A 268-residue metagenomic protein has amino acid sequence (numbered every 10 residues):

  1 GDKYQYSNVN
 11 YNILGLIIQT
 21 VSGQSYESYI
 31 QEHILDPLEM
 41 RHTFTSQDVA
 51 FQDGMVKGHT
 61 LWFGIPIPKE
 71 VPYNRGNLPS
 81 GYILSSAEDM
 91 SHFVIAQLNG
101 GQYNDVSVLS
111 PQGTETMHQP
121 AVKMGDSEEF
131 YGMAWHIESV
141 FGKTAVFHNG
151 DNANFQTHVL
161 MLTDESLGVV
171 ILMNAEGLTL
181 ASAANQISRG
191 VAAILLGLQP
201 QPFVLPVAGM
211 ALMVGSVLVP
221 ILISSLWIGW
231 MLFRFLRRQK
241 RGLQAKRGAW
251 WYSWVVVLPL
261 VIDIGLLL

Functional and structural regions predicted by a protein language model:
G1-A153: Short, surface-exposed loop or secondary-structure junction motifs that flank catalytic or metal-binding residues
A50-G54, T116, V170, A192-L195 (+1 more regions): Short, intrinsically disordered/low-complexity patches at protein termini and at juxtamembrane boundaries
V56-F63, Y73-G81, M133-K143, L162 (+4 more regions): Short, surface-exposed, charge-dense and proline/glycine-enriched linear segments
H148-G190: Extracytoplasmic/lumenal ectodomains and periplasmic regions of secretory and membrane proteins
N174-V261: Short, gly/Ser/Thr-rich active-site loops of penicillin-recognizing serine hydrolases
L267-L268: Juxtamembrane "helix-exit" motif on the non-cytosolic side of transmembrane helices
